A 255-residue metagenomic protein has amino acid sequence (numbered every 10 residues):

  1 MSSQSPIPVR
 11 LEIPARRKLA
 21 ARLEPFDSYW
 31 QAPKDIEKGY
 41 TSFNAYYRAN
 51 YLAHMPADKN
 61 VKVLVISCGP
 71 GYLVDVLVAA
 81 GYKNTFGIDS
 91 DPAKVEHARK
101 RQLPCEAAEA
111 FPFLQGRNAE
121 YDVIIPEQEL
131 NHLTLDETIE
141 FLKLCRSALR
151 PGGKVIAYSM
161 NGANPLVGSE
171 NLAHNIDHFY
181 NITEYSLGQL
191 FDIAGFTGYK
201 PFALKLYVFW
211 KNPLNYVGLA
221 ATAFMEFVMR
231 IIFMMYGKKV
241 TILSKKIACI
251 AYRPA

Functional and structural regions predicted by a protein language model:
M1-A119, V123-E127, D136-K143, L204 (+2 more regions): Conserved N-terminal segment of class I S-adenosyl-L-methionine
L103-E106, A173-I176, V217-L219: Short, hinge-like loop/turn segments at secondary-structure boundaries
N131-L133: A short His-aromatic
L149-V155: Short glycine-dipeptide loop
A157-Y180: Short, glycine-/aromatic-enriched active-site segment of Class I SAM-dependent methyltransferases
F179-G195: Short alpha-helix
Q189, K200-A255: A C-terminal cap/extension of S-adenosyl-L-methionine-dependent methyltransferases that defines the acceptor-substrate
